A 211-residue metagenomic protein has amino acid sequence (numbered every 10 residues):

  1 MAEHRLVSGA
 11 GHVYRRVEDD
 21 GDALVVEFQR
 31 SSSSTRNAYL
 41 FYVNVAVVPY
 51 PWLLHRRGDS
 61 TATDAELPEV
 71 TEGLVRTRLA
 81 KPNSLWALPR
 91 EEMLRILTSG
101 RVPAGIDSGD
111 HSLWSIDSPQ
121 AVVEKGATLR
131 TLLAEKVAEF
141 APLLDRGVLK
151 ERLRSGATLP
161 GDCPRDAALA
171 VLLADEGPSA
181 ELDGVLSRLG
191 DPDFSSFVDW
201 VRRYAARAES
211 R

Functional and structural regions predicted by a protein language model:
M1-G9: Amphipathic alpha-helical segments
A10-Y14: Acidic carboxylate-rich catalytic motifs and surrounding loops in phosphoryl-/glycosyl-chemistry enzymes
R15-R211: Intrinsically disordered, low-complexity regulatory regions enriched in serine/threonine/proline and acidic residues
